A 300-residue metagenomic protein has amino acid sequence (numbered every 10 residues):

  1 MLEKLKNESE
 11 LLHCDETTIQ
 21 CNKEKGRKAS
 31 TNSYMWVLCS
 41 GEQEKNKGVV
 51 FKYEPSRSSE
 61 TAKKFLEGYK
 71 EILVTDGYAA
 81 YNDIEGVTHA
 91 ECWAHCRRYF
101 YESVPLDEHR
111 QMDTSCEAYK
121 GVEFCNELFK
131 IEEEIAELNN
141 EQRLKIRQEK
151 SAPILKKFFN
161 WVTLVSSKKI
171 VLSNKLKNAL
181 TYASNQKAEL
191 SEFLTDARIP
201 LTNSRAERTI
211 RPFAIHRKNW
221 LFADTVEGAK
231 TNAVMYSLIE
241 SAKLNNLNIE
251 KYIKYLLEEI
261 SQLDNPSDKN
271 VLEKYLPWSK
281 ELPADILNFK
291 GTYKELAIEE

Functional and structural regions predicted by a protein language model:
M1-E300: Catalytic center-proximal scaffold of phosphoryl-transfer enzymes
